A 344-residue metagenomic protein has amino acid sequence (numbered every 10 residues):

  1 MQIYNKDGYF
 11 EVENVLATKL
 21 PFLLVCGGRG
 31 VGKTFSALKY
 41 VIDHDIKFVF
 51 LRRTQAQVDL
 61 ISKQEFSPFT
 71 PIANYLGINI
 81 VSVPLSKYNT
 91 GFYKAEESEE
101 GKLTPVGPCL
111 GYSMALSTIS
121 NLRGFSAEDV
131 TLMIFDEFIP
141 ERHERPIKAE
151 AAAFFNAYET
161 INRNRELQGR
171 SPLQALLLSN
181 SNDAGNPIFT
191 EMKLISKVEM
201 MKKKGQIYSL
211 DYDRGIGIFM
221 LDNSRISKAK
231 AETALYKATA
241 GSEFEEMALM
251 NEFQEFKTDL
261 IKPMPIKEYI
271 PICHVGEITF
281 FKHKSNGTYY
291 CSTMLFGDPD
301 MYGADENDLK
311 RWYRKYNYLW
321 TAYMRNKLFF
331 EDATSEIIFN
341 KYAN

Functional and structural regions predicted by a protein language model:
Q2-N344: Phosphate/NTP-binding elements of NTP-utilizing enzymes
